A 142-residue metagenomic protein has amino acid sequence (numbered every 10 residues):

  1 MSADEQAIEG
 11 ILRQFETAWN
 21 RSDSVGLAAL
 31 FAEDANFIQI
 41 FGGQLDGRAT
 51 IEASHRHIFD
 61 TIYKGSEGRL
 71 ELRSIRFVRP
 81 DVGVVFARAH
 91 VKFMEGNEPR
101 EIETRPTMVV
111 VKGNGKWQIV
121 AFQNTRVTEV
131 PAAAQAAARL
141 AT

Functional and structural regions predicted by a protein language model:
E5-Q6, I11, S24-D81, R100-E101: A solvent-exposed, acidic/Ser-Thr-rich amphipathic alpha-helical stretch
F15, S22-D23: Short helix-adjacent coil turns
F31, A89-V91, Q123-N124: Short beta-strand segments enriched in hydrophobic/aromatic residues within well-folded beta-rich domains
D81-V91: A short hydrophobic beta-strand element
V91-P99: Short, cysteine-centered beta-strand-loop-beta hairpins and adjacent loop/turn segments enriched in charged/polar
E101-A134: Short beta-strand edge/turn micro-motifs at domain boundaries
L140-T142: Extended, polar beta-sheet/loop recognition surfaces of beta-rich domains that mediate binding to diverse ligands
